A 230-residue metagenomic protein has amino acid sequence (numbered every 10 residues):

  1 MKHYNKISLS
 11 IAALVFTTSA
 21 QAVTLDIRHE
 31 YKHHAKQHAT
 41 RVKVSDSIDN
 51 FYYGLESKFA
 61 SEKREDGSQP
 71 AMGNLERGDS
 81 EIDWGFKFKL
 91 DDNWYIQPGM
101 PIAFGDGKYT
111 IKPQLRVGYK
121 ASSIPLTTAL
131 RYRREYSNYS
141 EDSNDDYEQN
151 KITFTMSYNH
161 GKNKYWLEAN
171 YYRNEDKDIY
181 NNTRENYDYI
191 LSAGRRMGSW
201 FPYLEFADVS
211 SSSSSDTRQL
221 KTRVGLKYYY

Functional and structural regions predicted by a protein language model:
M1-D26: Cleavable N-terminal export/targeting peptides
A20-Q69: Short glycine/proline- and aromatic-enriched beta-strand/turn motifs that initiate or cap beta-hairpins
V23-L25, D49-L55, K89-P98, S122-T128 (+2 more regions): Repeated loop/turn-to-beta-strand initiation elements of outer-membrane beta-barrel proteins
E30-H34, K58-A71, K89, P101-K108 (+6 more regions): Sequence/structural signature of outer-membrane beta-barrel proteins
K36-T40, E76-I82, G107-P113, D146-I152 (+2 more regions): Residues that define the transmembrane beta-barrel architecture of outer-membrane proteins
D46-I48, W84-F88, I102, V117-A121 (+3 more regions): Residue-level signature of outer-membrane beta-barrel architecture
T110-D178: Detector for outer-membrane/organellar transmembrane beta-barrel domains, recognizing the amphipathic beta-strand
R195, T217-Y230: Outer-membrane beta-barrel "beta-signal"
